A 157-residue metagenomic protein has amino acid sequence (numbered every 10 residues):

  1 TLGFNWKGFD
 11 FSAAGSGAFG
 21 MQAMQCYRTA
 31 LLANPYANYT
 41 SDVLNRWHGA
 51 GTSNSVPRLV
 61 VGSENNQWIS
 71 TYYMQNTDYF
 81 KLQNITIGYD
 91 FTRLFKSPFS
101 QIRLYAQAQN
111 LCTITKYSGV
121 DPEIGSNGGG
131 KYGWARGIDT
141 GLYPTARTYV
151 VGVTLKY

Functional and structural regions predicted by a protein language model:
T1, N84-G88, V150-G152: Membrane-embedded beta-strand positions in outer-membrane beta-barrel channels/transporters
T1, R93, I138-T140: Generic recognition of flexible, low-complexity loop/linker segments
T1-F9: Long hydrophobic segments that form regular secondary structure
L2, A13, L104-A106, V153: Membrane-embedded beta-strand positions of outer-membrane beta-barrel proteins
N5, S16-A18, Q107-L111, K156: Outer-membrane beta-barrel pore domains and translocons
G8-S12, F95: Repeated loop/turn-to-beta-strand initiation elements of outer-membrane beta-barrel proteins
A18-R103, Q107-Q109: Extracytoplasmic gating/loop element in the C-terminal half of outer-membrane beta-barrel translocons and assembly
H48-V56, Q67, T115-Y157: C-terminal beta-signal and terminal closure region of outer-membrane beta-barrel proteins
